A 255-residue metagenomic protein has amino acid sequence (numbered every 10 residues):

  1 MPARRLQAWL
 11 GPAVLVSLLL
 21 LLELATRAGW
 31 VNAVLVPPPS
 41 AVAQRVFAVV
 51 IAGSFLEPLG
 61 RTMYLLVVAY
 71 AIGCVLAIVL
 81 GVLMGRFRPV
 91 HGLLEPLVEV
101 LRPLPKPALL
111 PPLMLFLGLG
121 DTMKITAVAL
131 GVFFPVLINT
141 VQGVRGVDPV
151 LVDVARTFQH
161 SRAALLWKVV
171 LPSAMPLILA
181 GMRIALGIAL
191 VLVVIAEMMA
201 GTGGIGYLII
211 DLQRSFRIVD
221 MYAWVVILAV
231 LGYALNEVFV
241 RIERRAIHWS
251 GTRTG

Functional and structural regions predicted by a protein language model:
R4, A28-A71: Periplasmic/extracellular loop-to-transmembrane helix junction in inner-membrane transport proteins
A13-V14, L18, L56, G60-M84 (+4 more regions): Hydrophobic alpha-helical transmembrane segments of multipass integral membrane proteins, especially permease/channel
E57-L65, L115-V136, A174, L179 (+1 more regions): Loop-to-helix entry region at the N-terminal start of transmembrane alpha-helices in multi-pass membrane transporters
V79-M114, V128, I138-Q142, D153: Cytoplasmic-entry segments and transmembrane alpha-helices of multi-pass inner-membrane transporters
R88, R145, P176, A180 (+1 more regions): C-terminal transmembrane helix and the adjacent membrane-cytosol boundary/short C-terminal tail of inner/organellar
P96, N139, G143-I184, I209: Short cytoplasmic-facing helical segments at TM-TM junctions of multi-pass membrane proteins
M114-L115, V144, V191-L228, I247-G255: Glycine-rich helix-loop "coupling/hinge" segments at transmembrane-helix boundaries in multipass transporters
T126, L130, R162-I195, Y222-A223 (+2 more regions): Transmembrane alpha-helices
